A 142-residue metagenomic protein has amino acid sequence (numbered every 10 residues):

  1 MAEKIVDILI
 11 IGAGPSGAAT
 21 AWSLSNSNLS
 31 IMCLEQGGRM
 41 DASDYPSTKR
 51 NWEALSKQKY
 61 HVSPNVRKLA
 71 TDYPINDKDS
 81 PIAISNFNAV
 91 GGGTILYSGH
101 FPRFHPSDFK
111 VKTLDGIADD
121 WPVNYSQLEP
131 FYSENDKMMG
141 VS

Functional and structural regions predicted by a protein language model:
A2-T113, I117, P122-S126, P130-S133: N-terminal glycine-rich phosphate/pyrophosphate-binding loop and immediately adjacent elements
K137-S142: Short arginine-rich
